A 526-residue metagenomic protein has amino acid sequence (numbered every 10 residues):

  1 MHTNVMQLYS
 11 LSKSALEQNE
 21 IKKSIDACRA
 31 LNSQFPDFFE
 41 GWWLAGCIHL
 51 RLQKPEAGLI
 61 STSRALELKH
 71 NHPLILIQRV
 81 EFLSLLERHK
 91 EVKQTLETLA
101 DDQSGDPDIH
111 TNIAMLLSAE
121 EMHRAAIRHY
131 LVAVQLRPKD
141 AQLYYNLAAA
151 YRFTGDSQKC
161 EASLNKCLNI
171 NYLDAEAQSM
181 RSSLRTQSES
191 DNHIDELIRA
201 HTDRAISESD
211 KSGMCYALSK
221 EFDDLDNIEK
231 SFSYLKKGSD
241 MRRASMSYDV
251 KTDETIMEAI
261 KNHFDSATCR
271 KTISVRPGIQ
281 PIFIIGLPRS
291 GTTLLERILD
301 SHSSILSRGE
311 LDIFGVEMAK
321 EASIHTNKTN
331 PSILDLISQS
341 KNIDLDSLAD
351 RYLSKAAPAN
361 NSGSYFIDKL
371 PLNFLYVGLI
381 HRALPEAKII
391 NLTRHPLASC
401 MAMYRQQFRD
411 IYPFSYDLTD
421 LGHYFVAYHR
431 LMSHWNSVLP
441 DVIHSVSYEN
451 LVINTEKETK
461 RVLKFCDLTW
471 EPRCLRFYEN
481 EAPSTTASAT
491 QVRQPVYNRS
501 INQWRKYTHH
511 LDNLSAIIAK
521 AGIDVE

Functional and structural regions predicted by a protein language model:
V5, F39-E40, P73-L74, D106-D108 (+3 more regions): Helix-start (N-cap) detector for alpha-helical repeat units in TPR-like alpha-solenoids, especially tetratricopeptide
Q34, L68, D101-Q103, L136 (+3 more regions): Structural marker of alpha-solenoid helical repeat scaffolds
E161-S163, R181-S182, I194-A205, M214-P281 (+4 more regions): PAPS-dependent sulfotransferases, especially Golgi type II membrane carbohydrate sulfotransferases
S274-R382: Phosphate-binding active sites in nucleotide-utilizing proteins
